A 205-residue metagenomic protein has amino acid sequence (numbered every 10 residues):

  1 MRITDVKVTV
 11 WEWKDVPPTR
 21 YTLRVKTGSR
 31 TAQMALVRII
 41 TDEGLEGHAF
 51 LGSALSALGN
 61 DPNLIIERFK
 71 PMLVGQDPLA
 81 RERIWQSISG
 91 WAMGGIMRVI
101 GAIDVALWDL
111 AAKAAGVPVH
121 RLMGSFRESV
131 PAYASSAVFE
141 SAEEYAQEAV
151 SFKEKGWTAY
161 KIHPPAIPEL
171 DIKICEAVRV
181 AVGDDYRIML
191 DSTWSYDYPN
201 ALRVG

Functional and structural regions predicted by a protein language model:
M1-H48, A54: Structured beta-strand/loop patches that form or line metal/cofactor-binding pockets in enzymes
V8-W11, D42-L45, P71-V74, P78 (+2 more regions): Generic secondary-structure signature for well-ordered alpha-helical cores
T31-A32, N60, L64, L79 (+10 more regions): Conserved active-site and cofactor/substrate-binding residues in soluble primary-metabolism enzymes
I40, D104-F139: Glycine-rich, aromatic-flanked loop segments that form ligand/cofactor-binding clefts across common enzyme folds
I40-A114: Metal- or metallocofactor-binding catalytic centers and their adjacent structured scaffolds across diverse enzyme
R81, V119-L122, H163: Flexible, glycine/charged-enriched surface loops at secondary-structure junctions
E128-G205: Metal-dependent enolase-superfamily TIM-barrel catalytic cores that perform enediolate-based chemistry
